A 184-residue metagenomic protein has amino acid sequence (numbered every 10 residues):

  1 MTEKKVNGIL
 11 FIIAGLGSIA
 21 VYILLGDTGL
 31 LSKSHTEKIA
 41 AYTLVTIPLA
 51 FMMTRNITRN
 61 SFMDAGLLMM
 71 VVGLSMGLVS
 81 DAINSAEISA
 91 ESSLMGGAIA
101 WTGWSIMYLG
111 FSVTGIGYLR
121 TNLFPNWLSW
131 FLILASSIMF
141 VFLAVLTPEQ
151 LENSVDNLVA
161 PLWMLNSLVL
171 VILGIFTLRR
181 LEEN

Functional and structural regions predicted by a protein language model:
M1-N184: Hydrophobic, aromatic-enriched alpha-helical segments typical of multi-pass transmembrane helices
